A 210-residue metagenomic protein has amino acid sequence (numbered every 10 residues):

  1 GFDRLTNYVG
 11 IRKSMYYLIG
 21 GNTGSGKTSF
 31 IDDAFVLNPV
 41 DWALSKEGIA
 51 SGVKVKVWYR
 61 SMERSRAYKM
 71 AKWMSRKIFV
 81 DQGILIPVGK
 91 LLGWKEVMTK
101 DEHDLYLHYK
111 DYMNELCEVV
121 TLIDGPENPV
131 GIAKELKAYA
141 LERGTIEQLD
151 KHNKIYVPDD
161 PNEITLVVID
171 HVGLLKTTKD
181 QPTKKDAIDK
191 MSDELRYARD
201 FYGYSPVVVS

Functional and structural regions predicted by a protein language model:
F2, T6, W42-N162: Cytosolic-facing regulatory segments adjacent to core modules
R12-Y17, V55: Pre-Walker A (Motif I) flank of P-loop NTPase domains
G20: Residues at the beta-strand->loop junction immediately N-terminal to the Walker
T23: The conserved Walker
G26: Conserved glycine(s) of the Walker
F30-A34: Hydrophobic positions on the alpha1 helix immediately C-terminal to the Walker A/P-loop
T121, T177-D189: Flexible beta-alpha connector loops of hexameric P-loop NTPases
A187-V209: Substrate-engagement module of ASCE P-loop NTPases
